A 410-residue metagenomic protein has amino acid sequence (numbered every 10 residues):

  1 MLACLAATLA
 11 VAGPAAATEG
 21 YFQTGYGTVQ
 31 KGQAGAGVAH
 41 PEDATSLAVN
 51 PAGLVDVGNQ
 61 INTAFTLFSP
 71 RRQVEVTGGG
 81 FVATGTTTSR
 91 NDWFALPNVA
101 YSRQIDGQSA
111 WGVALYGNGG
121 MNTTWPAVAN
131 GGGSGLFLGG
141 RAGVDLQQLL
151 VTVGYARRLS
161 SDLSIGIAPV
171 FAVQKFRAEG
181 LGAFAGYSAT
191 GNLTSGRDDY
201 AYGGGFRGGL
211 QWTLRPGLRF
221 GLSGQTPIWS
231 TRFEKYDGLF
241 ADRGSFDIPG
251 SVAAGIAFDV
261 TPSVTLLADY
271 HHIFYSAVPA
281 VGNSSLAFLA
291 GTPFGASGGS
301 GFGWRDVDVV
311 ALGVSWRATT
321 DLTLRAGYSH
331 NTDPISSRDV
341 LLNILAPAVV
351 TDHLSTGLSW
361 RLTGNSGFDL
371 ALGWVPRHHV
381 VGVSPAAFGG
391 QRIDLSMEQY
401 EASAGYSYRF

Functional and structural regions predicted by a protein language model:
L2-A10: Bacterial N-terminal signal peptides
A10-V11, S396: Alpha-helical interaction segments
G13-W111, L115-G117, L345-V350: N-terminal, post-signal peptide beta-strand-biased segments of exported outer-membrane/organellar beta-barrel and other
T18-K31, W93-F410: Outer-membrane beta-barrel porins/channels
